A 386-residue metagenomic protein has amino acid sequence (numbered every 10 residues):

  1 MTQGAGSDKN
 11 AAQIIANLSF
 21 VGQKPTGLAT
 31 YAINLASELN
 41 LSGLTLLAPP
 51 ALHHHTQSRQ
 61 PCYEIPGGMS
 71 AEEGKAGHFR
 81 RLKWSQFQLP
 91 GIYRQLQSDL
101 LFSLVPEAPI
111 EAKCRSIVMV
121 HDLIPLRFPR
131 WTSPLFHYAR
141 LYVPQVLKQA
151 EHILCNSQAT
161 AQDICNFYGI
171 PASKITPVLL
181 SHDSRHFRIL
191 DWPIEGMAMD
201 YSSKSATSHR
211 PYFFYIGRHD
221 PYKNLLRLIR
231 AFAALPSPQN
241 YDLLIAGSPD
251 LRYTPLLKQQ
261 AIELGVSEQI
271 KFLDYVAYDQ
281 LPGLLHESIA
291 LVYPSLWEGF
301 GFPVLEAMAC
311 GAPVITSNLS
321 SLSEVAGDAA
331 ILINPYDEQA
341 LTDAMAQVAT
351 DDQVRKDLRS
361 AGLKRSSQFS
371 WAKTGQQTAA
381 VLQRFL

Functional and structural regions predicted by a protein language model:
M1-L386: Carbohydrate transferase catalytic cores enriched for Leloir-type hexosyltransferases
